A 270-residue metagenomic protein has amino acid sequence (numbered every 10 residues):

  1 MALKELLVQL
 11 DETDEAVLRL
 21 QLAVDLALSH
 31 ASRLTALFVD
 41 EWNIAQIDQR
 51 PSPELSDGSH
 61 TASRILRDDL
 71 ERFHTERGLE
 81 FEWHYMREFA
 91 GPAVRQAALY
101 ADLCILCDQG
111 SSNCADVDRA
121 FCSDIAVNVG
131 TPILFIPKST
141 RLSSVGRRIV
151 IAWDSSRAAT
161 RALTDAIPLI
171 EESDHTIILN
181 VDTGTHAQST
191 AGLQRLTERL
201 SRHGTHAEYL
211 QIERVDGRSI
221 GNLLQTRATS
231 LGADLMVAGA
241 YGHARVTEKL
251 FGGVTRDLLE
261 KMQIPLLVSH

Functional and structural regions predicted by a protein language model:
M1, R72-C104, H203-M236, A240-T247 (+2 more regions): Structural beta-alpha unit
M1-P53, N128-T131, V145-I212, A233: Small/aliphatic-rich secondary-structure junction motif
I44, G91, N113-A115, S143 (+3 more regions): Generic structural signal for helix capping and beta-alpha/helix-loop junctions
P53-I65: A short acidic, glycine-rich active-site loop that binds or catalyzes chemistry on phosphate/adenosine moieties
F81-R141: Hydrophobic alpha-helical segments and helix pairs
A98-L99, A126, I170, S230 (+1 more regions): A short, aliphatic-rich alpha-helical micro-motif
L106-D124, G146, A238-E260: Glycine-rich, Arg-bearing micro-motifs that act as flexible, cationic patches
S143, E260-H270: Short, flexible loop segments at boundaries between secondary-structure elements
